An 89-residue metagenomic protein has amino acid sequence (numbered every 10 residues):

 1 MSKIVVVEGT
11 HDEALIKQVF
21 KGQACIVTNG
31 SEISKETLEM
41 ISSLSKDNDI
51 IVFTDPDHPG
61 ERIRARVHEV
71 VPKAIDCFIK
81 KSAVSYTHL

Functional and structural regions predicted by a protein language model:
K3-A14, Q18-D47: Acidic, glycine-rich catalytic loops of TOPRIM or P-loop NTPase phosphate-binding modules used across DNA replication
E32-I33, T54-I63: Acidic, metal-coordinating catalytic cores used for nucleic-acid/nucleotide bond scission and strand-transfer chemistry
D47-D55: A polyampholytic, Gly/Pro-enriched intrinsically disordered region
I63-V70: Short Gly/Thr/Asp-enriched flexible loops that form oxyanion-binding sites at enzyme active sites
C77-V84: A short, structured active-site edge motif that brings together acidic residues
T87-H88: Conserved small/polar residues in nucleotide/adenosyl-binding loops
